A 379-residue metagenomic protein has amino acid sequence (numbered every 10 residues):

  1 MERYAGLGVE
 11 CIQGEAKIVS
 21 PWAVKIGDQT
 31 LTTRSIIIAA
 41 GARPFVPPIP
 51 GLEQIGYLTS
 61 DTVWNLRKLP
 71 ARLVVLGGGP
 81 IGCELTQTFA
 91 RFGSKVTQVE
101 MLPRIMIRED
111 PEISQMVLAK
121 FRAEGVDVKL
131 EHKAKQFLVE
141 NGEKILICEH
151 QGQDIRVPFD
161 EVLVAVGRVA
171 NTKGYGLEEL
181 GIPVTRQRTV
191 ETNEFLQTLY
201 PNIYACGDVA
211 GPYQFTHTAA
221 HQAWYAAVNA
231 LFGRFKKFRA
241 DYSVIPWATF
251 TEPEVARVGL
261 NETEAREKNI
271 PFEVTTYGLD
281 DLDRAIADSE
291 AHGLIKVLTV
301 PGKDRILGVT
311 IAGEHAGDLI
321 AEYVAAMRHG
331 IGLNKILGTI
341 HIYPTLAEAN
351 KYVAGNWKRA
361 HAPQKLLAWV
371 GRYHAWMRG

Functional and structural regions predicted by a protein language model:
M1-S35, V128, K135-C148: Feature captures the FAD/FMN-dependent oxidoreductase FAD-binding
Q13-E15, S20, A40, T59-D61 (+3 more regions): Short loop/edge segments at beta-strand edges and connector loops that shape dinucleotide/nucleotide cofactor-binding
I26-S35, G152-E161, L199-Y200: Core beta-strand elements of the Rossmann-like FAD/NAD(P) dinucleotide-binding domain in flavoenzyme oxidoreductases
A40-K95, V99, E124-V128, E178-L180 (+1 more regions): Glycine-rich dinucleotide-binding loop and its adjacent helix/turn
E53-P70, R156-K236, E322, L337: FAD-site-proximal beta/loop scaffold in flavoenzymes
W64-N65, P70-V74, P80-D154, Y213-A220 (+1 more regions): Rossmann-like dinucleotide-binding cores of NAD(P)H-dependent redox enzymes
G82-L85, T172, L319: Short glycine/serine/threonine-rich phosphate/pyrophosphate-binding segments that cradle anionic phosphate groups
I245, F250-N261, R266-G379: Flexible, glycine-rich terminal cap/loop adjacent to redox cofactors in electron-transfer oxidoreductases
